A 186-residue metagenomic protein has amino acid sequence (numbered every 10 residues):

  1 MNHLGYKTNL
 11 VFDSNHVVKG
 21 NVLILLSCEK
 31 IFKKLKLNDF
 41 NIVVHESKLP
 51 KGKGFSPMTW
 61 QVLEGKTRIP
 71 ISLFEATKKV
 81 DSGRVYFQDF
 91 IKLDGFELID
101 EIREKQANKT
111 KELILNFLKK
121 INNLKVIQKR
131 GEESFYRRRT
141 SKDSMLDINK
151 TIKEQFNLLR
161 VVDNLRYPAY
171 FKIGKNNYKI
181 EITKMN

Functional and structural regions predicted by a protein language model:
M1-K7: A short, Lys/Arg-enriched amphipathic alpha-helix followed by its capping loop at the start of a domain
K7-N9, F40: Conserved beta-strand segments of alpha/beta enzyme cores
N9-K19: Short acidic low-complexity segments
L10, S72, Y167-A169: A short linear hydrophobic-aromatic micro-motif
F12-S14, L26-I31, V162-D163: Short beta->alpha connector loops
K19-G20, N38, R166-P168: A general structural motif
I24-F135, T140-D143: Donor/substrate-binding cores of folate-linked one-carbon enzymes
V126-N186: Internal anion-binding site segments
